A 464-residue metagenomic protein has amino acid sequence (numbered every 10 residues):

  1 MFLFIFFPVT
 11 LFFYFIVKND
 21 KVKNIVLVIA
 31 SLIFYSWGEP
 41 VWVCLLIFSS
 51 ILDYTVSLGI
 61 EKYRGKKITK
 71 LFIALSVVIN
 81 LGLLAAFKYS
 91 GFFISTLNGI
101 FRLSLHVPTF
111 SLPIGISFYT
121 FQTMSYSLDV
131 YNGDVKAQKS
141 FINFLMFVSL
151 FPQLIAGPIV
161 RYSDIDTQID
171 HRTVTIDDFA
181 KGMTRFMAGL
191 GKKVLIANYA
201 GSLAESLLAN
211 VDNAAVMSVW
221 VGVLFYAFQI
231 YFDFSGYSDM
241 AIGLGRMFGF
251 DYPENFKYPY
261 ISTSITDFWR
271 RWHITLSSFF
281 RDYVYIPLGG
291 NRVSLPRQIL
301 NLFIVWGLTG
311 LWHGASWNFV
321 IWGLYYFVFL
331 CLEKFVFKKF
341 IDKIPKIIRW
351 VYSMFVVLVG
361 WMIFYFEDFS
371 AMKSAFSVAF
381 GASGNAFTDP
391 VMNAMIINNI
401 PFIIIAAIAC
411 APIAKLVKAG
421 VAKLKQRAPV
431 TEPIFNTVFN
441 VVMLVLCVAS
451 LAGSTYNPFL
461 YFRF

Functional and structural regions predicted by a protein language model:
M1-C410, A414-R463: Membrane-embedded transmembrane alpha-helical bundles that form the catalytic cores of multi-pass lipid-modifying
